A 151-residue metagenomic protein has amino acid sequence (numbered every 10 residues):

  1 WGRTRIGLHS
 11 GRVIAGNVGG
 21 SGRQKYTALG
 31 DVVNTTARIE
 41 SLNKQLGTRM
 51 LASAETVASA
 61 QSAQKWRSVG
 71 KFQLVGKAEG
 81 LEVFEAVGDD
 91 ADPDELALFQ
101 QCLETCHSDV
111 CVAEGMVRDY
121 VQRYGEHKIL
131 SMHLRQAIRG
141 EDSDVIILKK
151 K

Functional and structural regions predicted by a protein language model:
W1-G16: A short glycine-enriched loop-to-beta-strand structural element that forms part of the catalytic core of nucleotide
W1-R3, R23, A78-G80: A structure-centric signal for secondary-structure junctions around beta-strands
G11, R23-Q24, V33: Generic signature of intrinsically disordered, low-complexity, basic-rich segments and short cationic peptides
V13-A15, T36, N43-K151: Cytosolic regulatory/linker segments at or just downstream of nucleotide-handling modules in signal-transduction
N17-G22: Short acidic, glycine/proline-rich loop/turn micro-motifs
Q24-L29, V69-F72: Allosteric regulatory "coupling" segments in signal-transduction proteins
L29-T36: Amphipathic alpha-helical transducer elements in NTP-driven molecular machines
